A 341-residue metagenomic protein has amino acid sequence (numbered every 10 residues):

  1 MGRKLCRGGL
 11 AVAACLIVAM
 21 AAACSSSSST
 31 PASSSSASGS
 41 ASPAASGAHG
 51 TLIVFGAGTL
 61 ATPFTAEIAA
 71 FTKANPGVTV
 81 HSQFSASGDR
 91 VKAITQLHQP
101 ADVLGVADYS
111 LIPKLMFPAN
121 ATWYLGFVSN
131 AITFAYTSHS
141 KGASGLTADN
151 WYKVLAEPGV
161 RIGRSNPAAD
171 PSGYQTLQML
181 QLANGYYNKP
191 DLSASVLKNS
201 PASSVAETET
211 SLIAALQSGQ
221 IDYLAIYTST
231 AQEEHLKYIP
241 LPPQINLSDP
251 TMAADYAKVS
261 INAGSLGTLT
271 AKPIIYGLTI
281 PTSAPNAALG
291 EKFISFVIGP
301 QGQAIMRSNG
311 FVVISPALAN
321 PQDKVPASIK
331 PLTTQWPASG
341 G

Functional and structural regions predicted by a protein language model:
M1-A13: Bacterial N-terminal signal peptides that target proteins for export
A19-A23: C-terminal motif of bacterial Sec signal peptides marking the signal peptidase cleavage site
S25-S27, P31-A69, K73, T79 (+3 more regions): Exported/periplasmic ABC-transporter solute-binding proteins
S87-N120, I213, A231-H235: Pocket-flanking alpha-helical
Y124-F127, K189: A short alpha-helix-loop-beta-strand transition element characteristic of N-terminal alpha/beta dinucleotide-binding
S129-N130, P273: Short, solvent-exposed loop/turn segments at the edges of secondary structure
